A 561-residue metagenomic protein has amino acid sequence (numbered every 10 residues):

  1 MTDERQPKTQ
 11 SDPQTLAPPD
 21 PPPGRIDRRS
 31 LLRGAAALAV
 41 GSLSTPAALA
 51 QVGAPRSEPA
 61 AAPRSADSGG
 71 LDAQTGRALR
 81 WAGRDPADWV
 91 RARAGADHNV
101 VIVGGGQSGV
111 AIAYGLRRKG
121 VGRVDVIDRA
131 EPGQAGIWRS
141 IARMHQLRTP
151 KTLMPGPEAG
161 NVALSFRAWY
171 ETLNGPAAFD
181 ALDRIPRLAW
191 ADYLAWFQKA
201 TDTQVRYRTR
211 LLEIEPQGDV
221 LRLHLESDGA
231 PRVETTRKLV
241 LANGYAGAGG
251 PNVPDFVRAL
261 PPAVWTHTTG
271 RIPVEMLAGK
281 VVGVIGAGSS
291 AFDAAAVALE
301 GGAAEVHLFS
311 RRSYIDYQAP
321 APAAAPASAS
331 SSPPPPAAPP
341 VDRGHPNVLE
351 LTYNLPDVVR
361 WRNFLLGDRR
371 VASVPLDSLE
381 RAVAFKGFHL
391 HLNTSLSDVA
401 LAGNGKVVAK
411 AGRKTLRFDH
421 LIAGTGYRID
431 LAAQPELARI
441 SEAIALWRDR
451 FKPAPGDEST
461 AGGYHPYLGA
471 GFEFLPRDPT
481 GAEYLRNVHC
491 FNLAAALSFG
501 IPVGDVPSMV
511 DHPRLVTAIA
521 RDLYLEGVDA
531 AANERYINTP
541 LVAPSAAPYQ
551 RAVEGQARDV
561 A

Functional and structural regions predicted by a protein language model:
M1-I26: N-terminal secretory signal peptides
P23-S30, V40-A61: N-terminal twin-arginine translocation
A35-A39: Sec-dependent signal peptide hydrophobic core
P59-N99, V103-A130, F179-S289, D293-G301 (+1 more regions): Flavin (primarily FAD) cofactor-binding/catalytic cores of flavoenzymes
I137-T149: Glycine-rich phosphate-binding loop and adjoining beta1-alpha1-beta2 segment of Rossmann-like nucleotide-binding folds
L153-G160, F197: Conserved FAD-binding subdomain of flavin-dependent enzymes
P157-P186: A conserved beta-strand/loop capping segment in the N-terminal third of enzymes that catalyze redox or closely related
